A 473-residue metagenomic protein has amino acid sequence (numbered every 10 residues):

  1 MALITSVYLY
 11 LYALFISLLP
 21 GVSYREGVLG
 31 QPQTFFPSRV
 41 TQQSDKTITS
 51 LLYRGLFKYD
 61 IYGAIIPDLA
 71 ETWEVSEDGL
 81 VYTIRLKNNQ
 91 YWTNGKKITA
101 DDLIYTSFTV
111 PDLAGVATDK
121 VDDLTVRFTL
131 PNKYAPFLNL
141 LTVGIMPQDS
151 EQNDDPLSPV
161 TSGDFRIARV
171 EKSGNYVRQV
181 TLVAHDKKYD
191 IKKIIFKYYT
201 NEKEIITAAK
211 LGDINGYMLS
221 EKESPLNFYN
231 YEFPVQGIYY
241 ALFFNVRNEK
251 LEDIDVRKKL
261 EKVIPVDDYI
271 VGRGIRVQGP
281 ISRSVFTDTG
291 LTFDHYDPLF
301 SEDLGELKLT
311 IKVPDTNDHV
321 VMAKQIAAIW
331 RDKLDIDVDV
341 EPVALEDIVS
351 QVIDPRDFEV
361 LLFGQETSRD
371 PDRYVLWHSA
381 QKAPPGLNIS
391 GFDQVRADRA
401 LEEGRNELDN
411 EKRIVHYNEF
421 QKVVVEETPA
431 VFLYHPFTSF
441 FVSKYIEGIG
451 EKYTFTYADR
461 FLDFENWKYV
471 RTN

Functional and structural regions predicted by a protein language model:
G27-E77, V160: N-terminal lobe/hinge region of extracytoplasmic solute-binding protein
G30-K46, L69-A70, P136-G144, F243 (+1 more regions): A structural "hinge/loop" feature
T41, T72-D112, V121, R127 (+1 more regions): Aromatic- and charge-enriched surface segment that lines or borders ligand/interaction sites
Y134, N139-K193, K203-E204, T472: Gly/Pro-rich hinge or "lid" segments in bacterial periplasmic/extracellular proteins
Y176-R178, E302-T367, T438: Ligand/substrate-recognition segments at binding pockets and active sites
L182-P225: Ligand-site clamp/hinge motif
V183-D186, Y231-K259, V263, G272 (+3 more regions): A bilobed periplasmic-binding-protein/Venus flytrap-type ligand-binding module shared by bacterial periplasmic
E261-T289, D318-A327, I353-N473: Detector for C-terminal structural segments
